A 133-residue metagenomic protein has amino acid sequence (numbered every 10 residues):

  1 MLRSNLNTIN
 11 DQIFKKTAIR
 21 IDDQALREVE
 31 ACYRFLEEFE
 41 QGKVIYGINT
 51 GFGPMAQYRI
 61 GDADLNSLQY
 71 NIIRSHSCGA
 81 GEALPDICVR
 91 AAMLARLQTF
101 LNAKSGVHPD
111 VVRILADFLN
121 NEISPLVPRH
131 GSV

Functional and structural regions predicted by a protein language model:
M1-V133: Conserved, well-structured ligand/cofactor-binding cores
